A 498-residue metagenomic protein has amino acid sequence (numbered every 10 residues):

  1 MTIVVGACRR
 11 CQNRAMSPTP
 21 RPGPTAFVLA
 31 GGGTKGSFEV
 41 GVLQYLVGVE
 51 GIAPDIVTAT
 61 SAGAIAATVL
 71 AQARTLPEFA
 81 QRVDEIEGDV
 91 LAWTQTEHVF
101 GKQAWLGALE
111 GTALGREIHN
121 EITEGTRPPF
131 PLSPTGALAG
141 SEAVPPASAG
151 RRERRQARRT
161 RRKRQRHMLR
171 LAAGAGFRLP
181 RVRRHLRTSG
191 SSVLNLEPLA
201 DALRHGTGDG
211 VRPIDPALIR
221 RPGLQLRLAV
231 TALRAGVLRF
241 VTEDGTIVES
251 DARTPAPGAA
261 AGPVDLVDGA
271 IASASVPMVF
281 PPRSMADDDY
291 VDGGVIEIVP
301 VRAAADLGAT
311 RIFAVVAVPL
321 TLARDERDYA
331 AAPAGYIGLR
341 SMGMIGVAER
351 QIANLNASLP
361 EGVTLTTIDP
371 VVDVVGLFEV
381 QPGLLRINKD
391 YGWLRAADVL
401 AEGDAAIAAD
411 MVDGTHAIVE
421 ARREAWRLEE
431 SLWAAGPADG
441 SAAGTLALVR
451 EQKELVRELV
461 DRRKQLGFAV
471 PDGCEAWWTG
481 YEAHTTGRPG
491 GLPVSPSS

Functional and structural regions predicted by a protein language model:
M1-V5: Extreme N-terminal basic, low-complexity initiation segments that serve as generic localization/processing leaders
C8-T60, V69-S498: Patatin-like phospholipase
A66: Catalytic DNA-binding helix-loop module of base-excision-repair DNA glycosylases/AP lyases
